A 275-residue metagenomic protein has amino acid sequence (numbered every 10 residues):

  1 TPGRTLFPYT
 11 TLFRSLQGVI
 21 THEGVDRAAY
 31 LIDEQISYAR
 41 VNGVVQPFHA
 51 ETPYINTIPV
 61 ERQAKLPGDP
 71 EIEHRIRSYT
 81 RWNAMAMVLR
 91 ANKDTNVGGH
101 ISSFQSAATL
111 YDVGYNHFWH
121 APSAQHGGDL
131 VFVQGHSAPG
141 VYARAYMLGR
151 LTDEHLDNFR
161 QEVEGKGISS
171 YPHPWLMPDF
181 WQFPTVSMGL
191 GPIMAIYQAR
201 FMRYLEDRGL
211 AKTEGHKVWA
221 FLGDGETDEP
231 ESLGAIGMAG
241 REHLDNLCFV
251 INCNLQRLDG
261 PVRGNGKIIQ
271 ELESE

Functional and structural regions predicted by a protein language model:
T1, G98, L258-P261: A generic structural signal for short coil/turn motifs at secondary-structure boundaries
T1-T11: Single conserved hydrophobic/aromatic residue that forms the stacking wall/gate of nucleotide- or nucleobase-binding
T10-V45: Amphipathic alpha-helical packing elements
V25-A28, V41-F48, M85, L89 (+2 more regions): Intrinsically disordered or highly flexible coil/loop and linker segments, enriched in small and charged/polar residues
E34-R62, Q134: Terminal amphipathic helices with adjacent charged low-complexity linkers/tails
P67-T80, A84-D94, H100-E242: Cofactor-binding active-site loop characterized by glycine-rich and histidine/acidic residues
V131-Q134, L247-N254: Short internal beta-strands
C253-E275: Long, well-ordered, tryptophan-enriched scaffold segments
